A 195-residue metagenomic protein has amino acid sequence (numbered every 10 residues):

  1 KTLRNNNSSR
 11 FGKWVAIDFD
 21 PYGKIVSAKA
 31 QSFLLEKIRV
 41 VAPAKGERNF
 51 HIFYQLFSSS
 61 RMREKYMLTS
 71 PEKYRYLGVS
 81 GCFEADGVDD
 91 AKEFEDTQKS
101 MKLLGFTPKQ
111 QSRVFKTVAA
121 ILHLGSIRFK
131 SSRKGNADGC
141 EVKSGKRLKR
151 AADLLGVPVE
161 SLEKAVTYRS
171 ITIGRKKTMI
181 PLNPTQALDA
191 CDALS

Functional and structural regions predicted by a protein language model:
K1-S195: N-terminal switch/interaction subdomains of large nucleotide-dependent motors and GTPases
